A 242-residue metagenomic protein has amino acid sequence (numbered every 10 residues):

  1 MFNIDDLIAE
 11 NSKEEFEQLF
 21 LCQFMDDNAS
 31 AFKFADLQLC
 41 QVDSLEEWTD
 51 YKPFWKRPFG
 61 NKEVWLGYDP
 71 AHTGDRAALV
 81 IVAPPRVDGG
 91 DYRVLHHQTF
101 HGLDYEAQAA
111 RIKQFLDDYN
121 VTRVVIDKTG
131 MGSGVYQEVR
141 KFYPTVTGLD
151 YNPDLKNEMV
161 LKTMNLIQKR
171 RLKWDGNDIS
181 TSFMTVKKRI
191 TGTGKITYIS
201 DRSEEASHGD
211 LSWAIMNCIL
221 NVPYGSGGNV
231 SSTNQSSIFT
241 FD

Functional and structural regions predicted by a protein language model:
M1-Y68: ATPase catalytic-site recognition across NTP-hydrolyzing enzymes
D6-E10, R57, D69, Q98 (+6 more regions): Hydrophobic alpha-helical scaffolding
E10, E14, Q18, T73-R76 (+7 more regions): Conserved structured core elements
L19, Q23, D27, A31 (+3 more regions): C-terminal nuclease/phosphodiesterase catalytic domains that cleave nucleic-acid phosphodiester bonds
F20, D69-P70, L79, V124: Generic structural signal for nonpolar/small residues that stabilize regular secondary structure
F24, D36-Q41, P70-H72, H101 (+2 more regions): Short, flexible loop/turn elements at secondary-structure junctions
W48-T49, F54-N61, D75, V80-K128: Nucleic-acid-processing active sites and adjacent nucleic-acid-binding tracks, predominantly divalent metal-dependent
